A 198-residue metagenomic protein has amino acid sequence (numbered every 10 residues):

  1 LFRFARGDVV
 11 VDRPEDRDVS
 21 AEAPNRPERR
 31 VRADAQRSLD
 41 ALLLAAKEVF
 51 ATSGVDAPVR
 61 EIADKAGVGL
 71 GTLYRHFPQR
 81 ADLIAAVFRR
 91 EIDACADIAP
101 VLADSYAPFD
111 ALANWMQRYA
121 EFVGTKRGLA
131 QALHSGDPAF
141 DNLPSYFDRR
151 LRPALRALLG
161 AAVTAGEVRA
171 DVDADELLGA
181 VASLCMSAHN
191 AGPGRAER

Functional and structural regions predicted by a protein language model:
L1-K65, D82: Basic, helix-initiating cap at the start of DNA-binding domains
L1-R26, P153, A157-A165, S183 (+1 more regions): C-terminal peripheral helix-coil segments that are non-catalytic and often amphipathic
G67-F77: Short hydrophobic/aromatic patch on the recognition helix
F77, I84-E91: Alpha-helical DNA-contacting segments of helix-turn-helix folds
A81-L83, G128: A secondary-structure capping/hinge motif
A86, D97-T125, A139-L143: Hydrophobic alpha-helical connector segments
D93, T125, A139-A182, H189-N190 (+1 more regions): Amphipathic alpha-helical packing segments from all-alpha helical-bundle domains
Q131-F140: Short linear capping/connector segments at secondary-structure termini
